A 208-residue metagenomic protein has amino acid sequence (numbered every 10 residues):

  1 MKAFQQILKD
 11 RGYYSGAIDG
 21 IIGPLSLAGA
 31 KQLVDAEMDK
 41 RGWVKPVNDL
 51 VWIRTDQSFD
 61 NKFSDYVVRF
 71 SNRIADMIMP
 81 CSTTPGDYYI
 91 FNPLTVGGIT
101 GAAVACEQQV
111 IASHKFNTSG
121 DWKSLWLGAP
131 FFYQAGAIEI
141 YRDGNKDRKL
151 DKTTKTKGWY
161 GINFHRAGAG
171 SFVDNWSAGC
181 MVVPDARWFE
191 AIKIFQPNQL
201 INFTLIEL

Functional and structural regions predicted by a protein language model:
M1-L33: Short acidic, glycine/serine/threonine-rich helix-capping segments at coil-helix boundaries
I21-D174, W188, K193, Q199-I201 (+1 more regions): Cell wall/extracellular polymer interaction/catalysis modules
S177: Residues immediately within or flanking Cys/His clusters that coordinate Zn2+ in small zinc-binding modules
P184-A186: Internal, well-ordered interaction modules that form the hydrophobic cores of assembly/scaffold domains in eukaryotic
